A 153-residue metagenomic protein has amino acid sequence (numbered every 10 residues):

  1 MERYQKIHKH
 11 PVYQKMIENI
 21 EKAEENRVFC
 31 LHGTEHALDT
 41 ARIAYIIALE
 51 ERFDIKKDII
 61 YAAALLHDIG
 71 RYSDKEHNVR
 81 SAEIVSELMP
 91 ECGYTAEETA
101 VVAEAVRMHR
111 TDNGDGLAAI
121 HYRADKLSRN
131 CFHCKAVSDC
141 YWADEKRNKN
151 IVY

Functional and structural regions predicted by a protein language model:
M1-Y153: Metal-dependent phosphohydrolase cores
